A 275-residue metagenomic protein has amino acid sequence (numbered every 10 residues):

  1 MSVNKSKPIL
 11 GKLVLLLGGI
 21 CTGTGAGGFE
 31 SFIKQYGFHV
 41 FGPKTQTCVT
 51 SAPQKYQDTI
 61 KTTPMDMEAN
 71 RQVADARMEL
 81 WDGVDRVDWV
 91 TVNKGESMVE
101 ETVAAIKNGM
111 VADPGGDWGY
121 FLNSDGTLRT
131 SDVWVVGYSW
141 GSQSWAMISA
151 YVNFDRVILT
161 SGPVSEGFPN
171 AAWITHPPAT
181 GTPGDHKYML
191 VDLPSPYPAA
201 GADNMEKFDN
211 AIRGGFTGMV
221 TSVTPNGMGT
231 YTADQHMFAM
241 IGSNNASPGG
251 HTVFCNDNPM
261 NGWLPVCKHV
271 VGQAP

Functional and structural regions predicted by a protein language model:
S2-M65, P196-M205: Short, surface-exposed "cap/lid" segments of acyl-processing enzymes
V3-S6, D155-C255: The feature captures the conserved acid-bearing segment of alpha/beta-hydrolase catalytic domains
I9-L13, Y36-H39, T130-D132, Y151-V157 (+1 more regions): Loop/turn elements at helix/coil->beta-strand transitions in domains of secreted/extracellular proteins
G28, Q35, S97-A104, S144: Extracytoplasmic/secreted proteins, especially bacterial periplasmic and envelope-associated proteins
I33, I148-S149: Aromatic pocket-lining residues of Rossmann-like dinucleotide-binding sites
K44-T47, S51-P53, M110-N123, T221-T224: Surface-exposed patches in mature extracellular/periplasmic domains of secreted proteins
K61-G126: Alpha/beta-hydrolase active-site loop
W134-W145: Gly/Ala-rich beta-loop-alpha elbow adjacent to hydrolase catalytic centers
